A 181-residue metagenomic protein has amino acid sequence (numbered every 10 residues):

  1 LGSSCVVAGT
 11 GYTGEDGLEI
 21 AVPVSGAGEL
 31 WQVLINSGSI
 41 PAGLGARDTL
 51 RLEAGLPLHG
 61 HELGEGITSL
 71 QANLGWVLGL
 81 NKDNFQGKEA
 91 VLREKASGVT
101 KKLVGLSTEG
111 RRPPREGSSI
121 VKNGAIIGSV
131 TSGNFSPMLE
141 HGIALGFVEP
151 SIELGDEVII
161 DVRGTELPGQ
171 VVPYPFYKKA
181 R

Functional and structural regions predicted by a protein language model:
L1-R181: Conserved, structured C-terminal
